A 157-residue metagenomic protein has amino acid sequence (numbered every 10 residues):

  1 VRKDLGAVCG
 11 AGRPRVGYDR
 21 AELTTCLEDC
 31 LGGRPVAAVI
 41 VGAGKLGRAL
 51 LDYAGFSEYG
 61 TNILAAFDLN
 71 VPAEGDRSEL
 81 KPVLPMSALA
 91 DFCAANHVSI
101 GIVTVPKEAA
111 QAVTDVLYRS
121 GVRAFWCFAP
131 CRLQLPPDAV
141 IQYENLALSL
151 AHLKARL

Functional and structural regions predicted by a protein language model:
R2-A38: HTH-adjacent hinge/linker in prokaryotic transcriptional regulators
T25, A65, L89: Short histidine
C26, A49, Y53, F92: Residues that scaffold the ATP/ADP-binding catalytic core of kinase and kinase-like folds
D29, D52-F56, D115, R119: Short, well-ordered alpha-helices that flank and scaffold nucleotide-derived cofactor binding pockets
R34-A73: Glycine-rich adenosine-cofactor-binding loop
D76, L80-R156: Phosphate-bearing ligand-interacting subdomains that bind or position ATP/ADP/UDP/GDP/NAD(P) or nucleotide-linked
